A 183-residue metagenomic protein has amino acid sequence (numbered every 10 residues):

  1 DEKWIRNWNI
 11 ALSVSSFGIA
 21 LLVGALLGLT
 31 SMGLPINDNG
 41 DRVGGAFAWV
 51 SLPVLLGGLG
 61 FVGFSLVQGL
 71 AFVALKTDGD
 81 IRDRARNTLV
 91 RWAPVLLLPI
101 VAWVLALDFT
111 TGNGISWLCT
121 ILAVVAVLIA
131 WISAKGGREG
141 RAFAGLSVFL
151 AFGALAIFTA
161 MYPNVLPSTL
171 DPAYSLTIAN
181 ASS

Functional and structural regions predicted by a protein language model:
D1-I5, N180-S183: Proteins with a high burden of low-complexity, intrinsically disordered sequence enriched in S/T/G/P/A and R, requiring
E2-A142, A156: Long, contiguous internal "core" modules enriched in hydrophobic/ aromatic residues
A144-F152: Central hydrophobic cores of alpha-helical transmembrane segments in multi-pass integral membrane proteins
M161: C-terminal active-site-capping segments
L166-S183: Short, membrane-exposed interhelical loops at transmembrane-helix boundaries
